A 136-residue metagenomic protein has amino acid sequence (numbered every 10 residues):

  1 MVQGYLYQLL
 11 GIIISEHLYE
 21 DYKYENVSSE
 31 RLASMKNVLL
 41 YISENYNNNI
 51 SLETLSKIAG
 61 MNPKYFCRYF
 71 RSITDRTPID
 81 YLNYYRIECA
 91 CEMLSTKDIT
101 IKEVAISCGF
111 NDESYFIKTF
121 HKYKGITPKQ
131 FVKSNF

Functional and structural regions predicted by a protein language model:
M1-Q3, Y7-E44, N48, E53-A59 (+2 more regions): Short, Lys/Arg-enriched, Trp-marked, Pro/Gly-tolerant hinge/linker segments that flank
S43, N48-Y85, A105-S134: Basic/polar phosphate-binding segments, predominantly the helix-turn-helix DNA-binding elements of transcriptional
N49, D98-I99: Residue at a beta-strand N-cap/secondary-structure junction
I99-T100, Y115: Residue-level recognition of oxygen-bearing side chains
